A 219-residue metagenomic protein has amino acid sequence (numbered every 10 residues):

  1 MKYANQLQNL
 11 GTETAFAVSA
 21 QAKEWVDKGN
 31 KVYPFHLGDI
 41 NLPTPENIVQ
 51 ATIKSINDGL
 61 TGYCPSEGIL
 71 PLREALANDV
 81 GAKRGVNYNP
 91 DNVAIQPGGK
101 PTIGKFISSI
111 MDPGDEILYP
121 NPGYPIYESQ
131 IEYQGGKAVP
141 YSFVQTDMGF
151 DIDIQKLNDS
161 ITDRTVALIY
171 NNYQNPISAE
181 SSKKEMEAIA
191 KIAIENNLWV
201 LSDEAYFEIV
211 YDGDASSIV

Functional and structural regions predicted by a protein language model:
K2-G98, K105, K156: N-terminal small-domain helix-loop-helix segment of the aminotransferase-like
V18, A22, Y127, I189: Aromatic/hydrophobic pocket-lining residues that form π-stacking "cages" and hydrophobic walls in ligand
W25-K28, Q134, E195-N196: Helix C-cap/helix->beta junction micro-motif
N92, S109-I131: Conserved PLP-anchoring active-site segment centered on the Schiff-base-forming lysine
N121, P140-Q145: Short beta->alpha connector loops at strand-helix junctions that form conserved, small/polar/Pro-enriched
Y133-V139: A short helix-loop-beta submotif of the ANL/AMP-binding
V144-S216: Active-site phosphate-binding strand-loop segment of PLP-dependent enzymes
